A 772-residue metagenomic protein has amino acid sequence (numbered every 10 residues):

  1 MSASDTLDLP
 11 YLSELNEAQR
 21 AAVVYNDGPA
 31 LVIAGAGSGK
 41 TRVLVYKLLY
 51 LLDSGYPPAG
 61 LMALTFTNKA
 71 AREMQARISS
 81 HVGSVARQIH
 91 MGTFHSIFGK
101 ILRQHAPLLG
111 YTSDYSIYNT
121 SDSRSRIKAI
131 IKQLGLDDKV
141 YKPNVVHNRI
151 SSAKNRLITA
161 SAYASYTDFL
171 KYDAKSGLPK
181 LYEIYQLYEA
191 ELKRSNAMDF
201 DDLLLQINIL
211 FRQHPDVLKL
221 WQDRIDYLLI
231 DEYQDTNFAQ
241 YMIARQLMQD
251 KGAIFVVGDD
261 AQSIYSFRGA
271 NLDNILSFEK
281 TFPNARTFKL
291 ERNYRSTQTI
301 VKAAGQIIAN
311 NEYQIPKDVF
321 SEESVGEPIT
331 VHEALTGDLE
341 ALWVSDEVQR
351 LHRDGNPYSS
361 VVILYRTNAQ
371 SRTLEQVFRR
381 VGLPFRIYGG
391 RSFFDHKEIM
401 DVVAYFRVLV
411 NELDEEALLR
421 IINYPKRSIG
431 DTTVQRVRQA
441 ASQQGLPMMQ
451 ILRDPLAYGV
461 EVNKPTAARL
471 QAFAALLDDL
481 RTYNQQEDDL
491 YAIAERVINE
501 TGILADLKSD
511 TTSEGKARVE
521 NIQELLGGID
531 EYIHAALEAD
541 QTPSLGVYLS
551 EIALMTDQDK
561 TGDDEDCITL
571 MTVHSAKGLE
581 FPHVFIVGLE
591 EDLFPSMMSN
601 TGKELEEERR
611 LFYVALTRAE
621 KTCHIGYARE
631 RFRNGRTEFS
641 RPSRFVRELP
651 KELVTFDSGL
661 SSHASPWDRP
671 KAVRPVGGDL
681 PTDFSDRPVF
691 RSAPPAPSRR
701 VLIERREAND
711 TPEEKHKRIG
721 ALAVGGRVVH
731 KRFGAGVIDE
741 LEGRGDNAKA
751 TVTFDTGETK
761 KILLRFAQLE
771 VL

Functional and structural regions predicted by a protein language model:
D8-L9, S13-V24, G28-V32, V43 (+7 more regions): Conserved helicase NTPase motor core
G28, Y56-G60, V85-Q88, D250-A253 (+9 more regions): Short glycine-/polar-rich loops that comprise or flank the Walker A/P-loop and associated switch/sensor motifs
V32, A36-L44, P283-R286, E291-P384 (+3 more regions): Helicase P-loop NTPase motor core
L51-A63, G355: Conserved SF1/SF2 helicase motif Ia
G60-R149, I158-A162, D273, H332 (+1 more regions): Conserved P-loop NTPase-based nucleic-acid remodeling module centered on helicase motor cores
K128-A197, D201, P215, L272 (+1 more regions): Basic/charged alpha-beta structural segments of nucleotide/phosphate-handling enzymes
A174, P357, S371-L383, H396 (+2 more regions): Conserved helicase C-terminal RecA-like lobe
S509, G562, K577, G588-K761 (+1 more regions): C-terminal accessory regions
